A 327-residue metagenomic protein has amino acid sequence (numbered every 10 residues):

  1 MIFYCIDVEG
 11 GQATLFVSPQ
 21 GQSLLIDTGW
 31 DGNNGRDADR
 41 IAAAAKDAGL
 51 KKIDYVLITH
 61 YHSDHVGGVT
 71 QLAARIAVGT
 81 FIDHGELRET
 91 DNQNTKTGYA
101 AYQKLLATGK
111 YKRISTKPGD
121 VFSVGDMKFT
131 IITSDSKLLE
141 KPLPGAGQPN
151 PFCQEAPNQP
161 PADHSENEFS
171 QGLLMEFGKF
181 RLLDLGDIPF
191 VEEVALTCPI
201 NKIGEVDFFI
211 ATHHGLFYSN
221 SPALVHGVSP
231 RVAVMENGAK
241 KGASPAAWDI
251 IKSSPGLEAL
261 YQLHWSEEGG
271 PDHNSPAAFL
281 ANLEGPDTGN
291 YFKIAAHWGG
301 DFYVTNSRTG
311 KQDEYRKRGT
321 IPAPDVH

Functional and structural regions predicted by a protein language model:
M1-H327: Non-globular, low-confidence helical/coil segments that flank catalytic cores
